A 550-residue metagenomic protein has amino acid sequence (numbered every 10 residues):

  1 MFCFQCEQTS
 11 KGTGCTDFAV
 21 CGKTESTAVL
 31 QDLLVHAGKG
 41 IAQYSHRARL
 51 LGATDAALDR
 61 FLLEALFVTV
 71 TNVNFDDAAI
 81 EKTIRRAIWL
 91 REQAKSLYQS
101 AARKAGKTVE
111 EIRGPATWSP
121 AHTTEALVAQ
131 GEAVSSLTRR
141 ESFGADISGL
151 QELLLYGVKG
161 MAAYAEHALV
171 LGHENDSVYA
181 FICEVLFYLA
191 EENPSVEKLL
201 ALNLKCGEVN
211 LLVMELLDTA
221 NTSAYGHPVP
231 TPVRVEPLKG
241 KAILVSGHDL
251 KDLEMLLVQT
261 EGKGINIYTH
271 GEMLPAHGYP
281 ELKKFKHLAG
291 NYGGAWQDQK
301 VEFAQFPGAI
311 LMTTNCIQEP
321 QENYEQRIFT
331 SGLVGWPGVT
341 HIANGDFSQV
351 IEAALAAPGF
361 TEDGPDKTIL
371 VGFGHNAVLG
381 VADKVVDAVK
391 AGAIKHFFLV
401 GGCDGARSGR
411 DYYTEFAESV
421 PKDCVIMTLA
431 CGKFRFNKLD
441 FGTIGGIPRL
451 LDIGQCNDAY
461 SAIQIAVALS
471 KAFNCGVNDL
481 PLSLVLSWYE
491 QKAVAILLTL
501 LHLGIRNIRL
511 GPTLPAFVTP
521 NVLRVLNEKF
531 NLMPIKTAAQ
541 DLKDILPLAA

Functional and structural regions predicted by a protein language model:
M1-E281, A304, D404-R407, V420 (+2 more regions): Catalytic cofactor-binding cores of redox enzymes
F2-S10, C15, K23-T27, Q31 (+3 more regions): Anaerobic metallocofactor- and corrinoid-dependent redox/one-carbon enzyme cores, especially those from methanogenesis
